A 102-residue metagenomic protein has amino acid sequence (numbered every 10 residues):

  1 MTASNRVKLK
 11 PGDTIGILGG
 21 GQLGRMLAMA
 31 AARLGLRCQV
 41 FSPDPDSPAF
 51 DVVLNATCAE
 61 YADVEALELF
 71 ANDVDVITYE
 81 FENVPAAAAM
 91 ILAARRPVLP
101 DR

Functional and structural regions predicted by a protein language model:
M1-R102: ATP-binding N-terminal substructure of ATP-dependent carboxylate-amine bond-forming enzymes
